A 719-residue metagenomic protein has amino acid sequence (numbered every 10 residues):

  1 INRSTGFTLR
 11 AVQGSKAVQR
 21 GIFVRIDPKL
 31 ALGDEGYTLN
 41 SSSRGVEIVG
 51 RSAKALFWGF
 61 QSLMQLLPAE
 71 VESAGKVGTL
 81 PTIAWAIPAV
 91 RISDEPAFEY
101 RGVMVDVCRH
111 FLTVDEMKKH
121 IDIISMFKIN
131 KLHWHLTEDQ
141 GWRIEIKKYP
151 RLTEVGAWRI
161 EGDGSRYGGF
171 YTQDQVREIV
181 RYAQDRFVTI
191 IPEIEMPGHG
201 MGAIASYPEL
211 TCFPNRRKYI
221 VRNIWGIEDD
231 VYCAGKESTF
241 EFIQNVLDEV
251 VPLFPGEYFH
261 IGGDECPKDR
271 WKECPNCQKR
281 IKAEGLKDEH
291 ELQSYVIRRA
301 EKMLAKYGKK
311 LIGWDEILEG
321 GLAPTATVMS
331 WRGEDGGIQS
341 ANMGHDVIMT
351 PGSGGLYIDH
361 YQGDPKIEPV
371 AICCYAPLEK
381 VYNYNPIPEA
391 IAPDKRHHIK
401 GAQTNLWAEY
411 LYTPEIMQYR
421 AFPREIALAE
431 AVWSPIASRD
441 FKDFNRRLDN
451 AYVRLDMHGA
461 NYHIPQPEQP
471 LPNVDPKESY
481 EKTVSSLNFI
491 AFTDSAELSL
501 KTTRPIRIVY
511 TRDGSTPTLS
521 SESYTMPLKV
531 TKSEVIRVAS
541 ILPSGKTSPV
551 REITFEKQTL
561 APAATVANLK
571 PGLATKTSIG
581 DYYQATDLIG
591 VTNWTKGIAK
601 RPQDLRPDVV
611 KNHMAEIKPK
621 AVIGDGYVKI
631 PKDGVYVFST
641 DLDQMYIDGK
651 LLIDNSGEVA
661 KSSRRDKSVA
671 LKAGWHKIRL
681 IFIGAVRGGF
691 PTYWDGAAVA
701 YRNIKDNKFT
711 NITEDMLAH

Functional and structural regions predicted by a protein language model:
I1-F98, I416, A431-G459: Contiguous, structured surface segment used for ligand recognition
S52, S540-S544, F682-G684: Surface-exposed loop/turn motifs at beta-strand-loop junctions within extracellular Ig-like and Fibronectin type III
P96-K309, D608: Substrate-binding cleft of carbohydrate-active enzyme catalytic domains
E178, E237-Y258, K279-R507, G624: Substrate-binding groove of N-acetylhexosamine-processing glycoside hydrolases
R446-T577, D581-G626, V635, T640 (+6 more regions): Short, compositionally stereotyped local motifs that mark structural "simplifiers"
R679-G689: Short beta-strand-plus-loop segments that form exposed binding edges in beta-rich domains
R687-V699: Edge beta-strands of jelly-roll/beta-sandwich modules across compartments, strongly enriched in secreted/luminal
